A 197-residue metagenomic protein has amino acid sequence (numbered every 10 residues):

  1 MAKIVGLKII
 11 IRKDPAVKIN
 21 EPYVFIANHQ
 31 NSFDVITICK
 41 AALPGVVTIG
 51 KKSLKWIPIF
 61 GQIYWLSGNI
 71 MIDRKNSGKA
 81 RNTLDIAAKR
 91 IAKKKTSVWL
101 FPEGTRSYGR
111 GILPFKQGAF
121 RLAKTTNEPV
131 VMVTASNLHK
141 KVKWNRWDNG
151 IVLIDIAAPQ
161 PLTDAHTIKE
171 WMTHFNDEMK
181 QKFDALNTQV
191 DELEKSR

Functional and structural regions predicted by a protein language model:
A2-I4, K13, I19-S77: Catalytic core of membrane glycerolipid acyltransferases/transacylases, capturing the structured, soluble-facing
I4-G6, L43, Y64-L66, K93 (+2 more regions): Short, well-ordered coil/turn elements that cap or connect secondary structure elements
K8, G45-V46, I70, P129 (+1 more regions): Secondary-structure boundary/capping positions in well-ordered alpha/beta enzyme cores
I9-I11, I154: Generic structural signal for residues in well-ordered beta-strands
D14-A16, K141-V142: Short, solvent-exposed loop/turn elements at beta->coil junctions and helix N-caps that rim active or binding pockets
K18-I19, A157: A short, aliphatic-rich alpha-helical micro-motif
R81-R197: Non-catalytic C-terminal accessory region of glycerolipid acyltransferases and related lyso-lipid remodeling enzymes
